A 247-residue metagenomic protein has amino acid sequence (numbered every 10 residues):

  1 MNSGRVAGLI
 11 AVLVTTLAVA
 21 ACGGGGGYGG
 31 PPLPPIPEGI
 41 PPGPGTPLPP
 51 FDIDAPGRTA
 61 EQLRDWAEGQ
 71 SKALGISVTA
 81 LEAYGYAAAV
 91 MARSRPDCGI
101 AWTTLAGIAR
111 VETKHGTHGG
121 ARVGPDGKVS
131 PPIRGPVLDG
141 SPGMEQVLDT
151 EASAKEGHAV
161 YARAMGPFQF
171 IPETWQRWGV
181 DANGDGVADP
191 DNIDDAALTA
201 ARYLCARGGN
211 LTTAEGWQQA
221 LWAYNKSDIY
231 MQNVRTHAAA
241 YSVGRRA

Functional and structural regions predicted by a protein language model:
M1-I10: Bacterial N-terminal signal peptides that target proteins for export
S3, I53-A55, G140, T150: Short linear motifs in intrinsically disordered/low-complexity regions
L9-V12, T16-A92: N-terminal export signals and maturation junctions of secreted/periplasmic proteins
R64-W66, S71-A247: Catalytic glycan-binding domains that act on GlcNAc-containing polysaccharides
